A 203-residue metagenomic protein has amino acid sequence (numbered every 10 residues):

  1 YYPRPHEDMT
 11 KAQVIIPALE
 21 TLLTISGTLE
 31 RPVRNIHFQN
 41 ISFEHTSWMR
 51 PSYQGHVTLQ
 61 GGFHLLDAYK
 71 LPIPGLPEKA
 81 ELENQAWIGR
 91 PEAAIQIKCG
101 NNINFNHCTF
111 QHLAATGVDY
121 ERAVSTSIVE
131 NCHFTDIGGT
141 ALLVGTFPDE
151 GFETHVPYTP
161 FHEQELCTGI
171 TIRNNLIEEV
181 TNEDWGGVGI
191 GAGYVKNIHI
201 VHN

Functional and structural regions predicted by a protein language model:
Y1-C99, N104, E150-H155, T159-F161: Extracellular polysaccharide-degrading/modifying enzymes targeting complex plant/algal/animal polysaccharides
E20, S47-Y53, E92, A114-Y120 (+4 more regions): Short glycine/acidic-rich loop motifs that flank beta-strands on beta-rich extracellular proteins
S26, E121, G145-F147, V180 (+1 more regions): Small disulfide-bonded, cysteine-rich extracellular recognition modules and tandem repeats
R34-H45, E81, N101-A115, V124-G139 (+2 more regions): Right-handed parallel beta-helix
